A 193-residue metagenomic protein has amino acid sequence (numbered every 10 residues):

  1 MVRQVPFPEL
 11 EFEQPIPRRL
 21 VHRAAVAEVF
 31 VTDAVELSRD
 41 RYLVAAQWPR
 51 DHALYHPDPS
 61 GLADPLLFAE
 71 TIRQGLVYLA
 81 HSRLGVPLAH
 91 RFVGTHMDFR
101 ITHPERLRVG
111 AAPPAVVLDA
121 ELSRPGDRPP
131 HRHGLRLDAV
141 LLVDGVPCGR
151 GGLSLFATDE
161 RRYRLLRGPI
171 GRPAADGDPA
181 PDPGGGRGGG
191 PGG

Functional and structural regions predicted by a protein language model:
M1-S60, F156-G193: Non-catalytic linker/capping segments at the edges of enzyme domains
V31-T32, G94-H96, C148-R150: Hydrophobic residues on conserved beta-strands that form the core of alpha/beta folds
L37-R39, H90-G94, V146: A generic structural signal for short, non-catalytic loop/turn and secondary-structure boundary residues
V44-R50, L88-F99: A short glycine/small-residue-enriched secondary-structure motif
L62-L66, L118-A120, I170-A174: Short, low-complexity, polar/charged sequence segments that are solvent-exposed and flexible
A63-A89: Active-site helix/loop of acyl-thioester processing domains in fatty-acid/polyketide metabolism, spanning hotdog-fold
M97-V146: Hydrophobic beta-sheet segments that form the core/acyl-binding groove of ACP/CoA-dependent acyl-chain-processing
G126-A174: Mixed-charge, glycine-accented linear interaction segment located at domain edges/termini
